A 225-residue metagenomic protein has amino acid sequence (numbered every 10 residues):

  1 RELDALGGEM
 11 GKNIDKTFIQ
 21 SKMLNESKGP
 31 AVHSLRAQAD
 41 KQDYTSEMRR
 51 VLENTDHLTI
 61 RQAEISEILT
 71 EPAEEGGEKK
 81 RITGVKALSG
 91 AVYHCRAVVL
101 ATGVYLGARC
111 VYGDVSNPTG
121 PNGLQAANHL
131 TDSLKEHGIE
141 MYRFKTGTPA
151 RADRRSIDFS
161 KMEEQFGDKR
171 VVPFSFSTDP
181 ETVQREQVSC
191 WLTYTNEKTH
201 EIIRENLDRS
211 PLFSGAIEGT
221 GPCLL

Functional and structural regions predicted by a protein language model:
R1-L69, S89, A101-P121, Q125-T131 (+2 more regions): Conserved N-terminal/central alpha/beta ligand/cofactor-binding core
P30, G77-E78, V85, D168 (+1 more regions): Intrinsically disordered, low-complexity regions
E67-V92, V98: Conserved beta-strand-loop-beta-strand element in the redox core of flavoprotein oxidoreductases
V98, T102-G103, L225: Core structural elements
N206-L225: Active-site helix-to-loop segments that bind/position phosphate- or nucleotide-bearing substrates and donors across
